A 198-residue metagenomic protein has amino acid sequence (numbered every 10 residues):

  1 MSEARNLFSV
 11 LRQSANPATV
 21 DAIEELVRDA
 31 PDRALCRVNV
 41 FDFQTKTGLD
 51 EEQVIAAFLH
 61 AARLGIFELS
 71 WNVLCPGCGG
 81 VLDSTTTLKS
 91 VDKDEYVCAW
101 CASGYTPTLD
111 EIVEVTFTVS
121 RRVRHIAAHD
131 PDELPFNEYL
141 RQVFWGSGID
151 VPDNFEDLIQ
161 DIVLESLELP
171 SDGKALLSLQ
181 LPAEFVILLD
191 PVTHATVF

Functional and structural regions predicted by a protein language model:
M1-I66: N-terminal alpha-helical interaction blocks
A15-N16, T45-G48, S70-W71, D150 (+2 more regions): N-terminal start-of-chain detector that recognizes signal peptides and the immediate post-cleavage beginning
N16, I23, E52-I55, G77 (+3 more regions): A short linear-motif detector with a strong N-terminal bias
D21, V38, T45, L74-G77 (+2 more regions): Short glycine-rich, low-complexity/disordered patches
L35-V40, L49-H60, V73, T85-K93 (+2 more regions): Short, charged low-complexity intrinsically disordered segments located at boundaries of structured domains
L64-P131: Cys/His-rich short segments
T106-A195: Long, charge-rich boundary regions
